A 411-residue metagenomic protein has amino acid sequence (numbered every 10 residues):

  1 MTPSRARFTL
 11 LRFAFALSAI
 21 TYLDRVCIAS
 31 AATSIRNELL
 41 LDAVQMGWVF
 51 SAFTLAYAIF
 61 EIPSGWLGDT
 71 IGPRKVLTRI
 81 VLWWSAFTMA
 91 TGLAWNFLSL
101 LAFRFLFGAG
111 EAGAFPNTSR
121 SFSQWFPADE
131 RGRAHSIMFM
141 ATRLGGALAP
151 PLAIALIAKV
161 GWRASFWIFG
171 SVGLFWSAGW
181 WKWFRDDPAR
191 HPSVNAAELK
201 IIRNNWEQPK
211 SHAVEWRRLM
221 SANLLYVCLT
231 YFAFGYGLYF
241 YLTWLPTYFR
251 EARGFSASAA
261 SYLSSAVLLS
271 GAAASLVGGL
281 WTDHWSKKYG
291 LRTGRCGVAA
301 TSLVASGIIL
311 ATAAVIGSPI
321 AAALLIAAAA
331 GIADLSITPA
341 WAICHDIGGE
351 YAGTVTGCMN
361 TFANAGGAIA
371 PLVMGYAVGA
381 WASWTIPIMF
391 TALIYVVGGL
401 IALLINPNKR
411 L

Functional and structural regions predicted by a protein language model:
L10-A43, Y241-P246: Extracytoplasmic
I28-A29, A222-L276, I337-W341, H345: Extracytoplasmic gate region of multi-pass secondary transporters
L40, G72, L93-S99, G110 (+4 more regions): Helix-breaking motifs and short loop linkers at transmembrane-helix boundaries and internal kinks in secondary membrane
S51-S64, S265-G278: Central cavity-lining transmembrane alpha-helices of secondary-active solute carriers, predominantly the Major
I59-L98: Conserved MFS/SLC helix-loop-helix module at the cytosolic interface between two early adjacent transmembrane helices
K75-M89, T293-A311: Structural signature of the two symmetry-related core transmembrane helices
F103-T142: Cytoplasmic helix-loop-helix junction between adjacent transmembrane helices in 12-TM secondary transporters
M138, T142-H191: Helix-loop-helix hairpin linking two adjacent transmembrane segments in secondary transporters
